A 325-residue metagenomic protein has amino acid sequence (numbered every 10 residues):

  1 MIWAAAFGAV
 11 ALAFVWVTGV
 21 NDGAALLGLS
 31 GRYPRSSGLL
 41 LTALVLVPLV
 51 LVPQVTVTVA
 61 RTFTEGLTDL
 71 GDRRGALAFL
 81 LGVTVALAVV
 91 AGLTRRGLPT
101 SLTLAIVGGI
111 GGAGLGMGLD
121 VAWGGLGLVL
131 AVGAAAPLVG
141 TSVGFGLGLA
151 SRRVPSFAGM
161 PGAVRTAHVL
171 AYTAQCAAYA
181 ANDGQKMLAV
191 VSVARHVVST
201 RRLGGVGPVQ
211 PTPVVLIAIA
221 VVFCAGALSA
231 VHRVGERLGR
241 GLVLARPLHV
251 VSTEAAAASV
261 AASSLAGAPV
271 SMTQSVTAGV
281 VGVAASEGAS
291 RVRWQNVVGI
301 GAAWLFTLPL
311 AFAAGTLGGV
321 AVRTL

Functional and structural regions predicted by a protein language model:
M1-L325: Multi-pass alpha-helical transmembrane bundle typical of ion/small-solute transporters and intramembrane aspartyl
